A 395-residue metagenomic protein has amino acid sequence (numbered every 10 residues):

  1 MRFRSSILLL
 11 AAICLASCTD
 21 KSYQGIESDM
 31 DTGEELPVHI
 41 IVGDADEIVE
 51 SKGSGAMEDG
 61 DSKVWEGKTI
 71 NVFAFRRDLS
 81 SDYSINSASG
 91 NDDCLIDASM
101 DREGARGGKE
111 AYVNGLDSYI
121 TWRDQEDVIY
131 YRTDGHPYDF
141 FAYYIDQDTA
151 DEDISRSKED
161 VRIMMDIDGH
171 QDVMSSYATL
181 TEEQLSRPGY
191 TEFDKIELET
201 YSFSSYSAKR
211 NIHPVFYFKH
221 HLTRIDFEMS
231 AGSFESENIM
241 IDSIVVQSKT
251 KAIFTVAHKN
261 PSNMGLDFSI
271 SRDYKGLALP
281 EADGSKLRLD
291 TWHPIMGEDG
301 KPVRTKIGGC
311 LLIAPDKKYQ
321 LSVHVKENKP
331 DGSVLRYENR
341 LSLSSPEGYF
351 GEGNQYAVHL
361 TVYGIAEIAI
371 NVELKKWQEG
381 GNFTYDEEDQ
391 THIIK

Functional and structural regions predicted by a protein language model:
M1-I7: Bacterial N-terminal signal peptides that target proteins for export
C14-S17: C-terminal motif of bacterial Sec signal peptides marking the signal peptidase cleavage site
D20-M240, L289-T291, S322, G364 (+1 more regions): Short, low-hydrophobicity acidic/polar segments
N86-S118, V256-W292, R340-P346: Solvent-exposed serine/threonine-rich low-complexity stretches and specific carbohydrate-binding patches
S118-R132, K301-A314, H359: Exposed aromatic-hydrophobic patches
Y190, E199-K209, Y217-H220, R224 (+2 more regions): Short helix-loop boundary/capping segments
A282, L343-K395: Low-complexity, acidic Ser/Thr/Pro-rich "mucin-like" tracts of secreted and single-pass surface proteins
S285-G351: Extended, compositionally biased non-globular segments
